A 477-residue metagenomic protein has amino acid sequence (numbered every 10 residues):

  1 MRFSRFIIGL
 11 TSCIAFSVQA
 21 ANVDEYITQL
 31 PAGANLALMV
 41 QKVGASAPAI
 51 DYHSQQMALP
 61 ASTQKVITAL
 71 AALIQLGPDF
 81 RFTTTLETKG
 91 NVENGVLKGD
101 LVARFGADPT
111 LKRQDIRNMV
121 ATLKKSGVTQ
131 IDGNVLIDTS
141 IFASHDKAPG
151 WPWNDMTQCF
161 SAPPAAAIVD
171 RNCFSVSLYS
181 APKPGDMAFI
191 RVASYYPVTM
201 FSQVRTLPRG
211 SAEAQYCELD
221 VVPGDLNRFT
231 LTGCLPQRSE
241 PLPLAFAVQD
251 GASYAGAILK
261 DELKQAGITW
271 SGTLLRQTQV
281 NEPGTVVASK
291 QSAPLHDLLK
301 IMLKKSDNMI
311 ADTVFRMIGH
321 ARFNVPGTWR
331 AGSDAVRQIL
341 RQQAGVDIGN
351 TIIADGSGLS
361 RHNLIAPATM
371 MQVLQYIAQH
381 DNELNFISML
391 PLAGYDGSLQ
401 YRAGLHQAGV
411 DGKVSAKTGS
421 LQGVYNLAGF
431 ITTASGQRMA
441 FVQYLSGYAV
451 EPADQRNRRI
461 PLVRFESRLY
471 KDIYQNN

Functional and structural regions predicted by a protein language model:
M1-I7: Bacterial N-terminal signal peptides that target proteins for export
I7-A15: Bacterial N-terminal signal peptides
V18-M57, T83, R117-S126: Beta-lactamase-like hydrolase cores
N22-I27, Q75-I348, R468, D472-N476: Conserved serine DD-peptidase/penicillin-binding transpeptidase domain and beta-lactam-recognizing active-site
Q41, T232, T273, A354 (+1 more regions): Generic beta-strand/beta-sheet core signal
A49-D51, K112, F315-N477: Small-residue-rich helix-loop
D51-A71: Short active-site loop at a secondary-structure junction that contains or immediately precedes the catalytic residue(s)
